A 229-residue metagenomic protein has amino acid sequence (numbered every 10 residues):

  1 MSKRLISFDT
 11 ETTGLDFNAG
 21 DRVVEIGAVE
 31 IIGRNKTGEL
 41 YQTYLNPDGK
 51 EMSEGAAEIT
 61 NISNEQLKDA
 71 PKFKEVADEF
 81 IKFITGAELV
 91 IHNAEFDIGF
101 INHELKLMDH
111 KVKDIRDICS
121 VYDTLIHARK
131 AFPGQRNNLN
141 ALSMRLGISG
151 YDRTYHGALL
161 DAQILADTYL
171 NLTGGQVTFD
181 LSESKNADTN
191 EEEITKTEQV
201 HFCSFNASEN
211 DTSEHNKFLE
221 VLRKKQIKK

Functional and structural regions predicted by a protein language model:
M1-I118, R129, A141-R145, S149-Y155: Conserved non-catalytic scaffold segment of RNase H-like nuclease domains
A77, R136-L139, T212-H215: Alpha-helix initiation and N-capping motif
E88-A94, F100, N138-E193: Acidic, Mg2+-coordinating catalytic module of metal-dependent nucleases/exonucleases that use a two-metal-ion mechanism
V121-N137: Short alpha-helix plus adjacent loop in nuclease-associated cores
P133, H156-L159, E209: Short, well-ordered coil↔helix boundary/capping segments
N171-K229: Acidic two-metal-ion nuclease catalytic site recognized across multiple nuclease folds, prominently DnaQ/RNase D-T
